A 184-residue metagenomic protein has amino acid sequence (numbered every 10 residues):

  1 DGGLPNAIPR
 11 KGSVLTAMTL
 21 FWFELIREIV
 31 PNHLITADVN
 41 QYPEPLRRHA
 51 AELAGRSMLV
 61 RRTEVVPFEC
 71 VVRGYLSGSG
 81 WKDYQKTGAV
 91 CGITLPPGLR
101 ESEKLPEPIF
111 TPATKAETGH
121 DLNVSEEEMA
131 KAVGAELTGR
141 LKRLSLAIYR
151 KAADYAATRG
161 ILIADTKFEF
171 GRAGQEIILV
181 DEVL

Functional and structural regions predicted by a protein language model:
D1-D165, G171-L184: Acidic/polar, glycine-anchored loop/turn motif associated with catalytic or activation segments that engage anionic
